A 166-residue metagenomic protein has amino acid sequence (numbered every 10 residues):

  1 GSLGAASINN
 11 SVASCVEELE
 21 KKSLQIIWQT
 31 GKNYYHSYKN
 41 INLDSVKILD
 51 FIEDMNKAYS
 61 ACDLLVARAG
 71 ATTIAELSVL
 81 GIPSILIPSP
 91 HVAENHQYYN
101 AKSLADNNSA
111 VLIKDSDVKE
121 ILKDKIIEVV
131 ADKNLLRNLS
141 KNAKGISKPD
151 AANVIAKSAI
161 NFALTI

Functional and structural regions predicted by a protein language model:
G1, G31, G70-A71, P88: Short glycine-/small-residue-rich Rossmann-like dinucleotide-binding loops
G1-L65, Q97-A101, I113-K123: Donor-nucleotide binding loops and adjacent catalytic segments primarily of GT-B fold Leloir glycosyltransferases
N56, I74-I82, K102: Short alpha-helical segment that forms part of, or immediately flanks, the ligand-binding pocket in carbohydrate-active
S60-C62, S78-I87, N107: Conserved donor-binding/catalytic loop of nucleotide-activated donor transferases
A67, P83-E94: Short hydrophobic beta-strand element within catalytic cores of glycosyltransferases and related nucleotide-activated
N107-N108, L112-K114, V118-N134: C-terminal "capping" alpha-helix adjacent to the active site of nucleotide-linked donor transferases in cell-envelope
E128, L135-P149: A short, well-ordered alpha-helix in the C-terminal region of glycosyltransferases
K148-I166: C-terminal alpha-helical cap of glycosyltransferases
